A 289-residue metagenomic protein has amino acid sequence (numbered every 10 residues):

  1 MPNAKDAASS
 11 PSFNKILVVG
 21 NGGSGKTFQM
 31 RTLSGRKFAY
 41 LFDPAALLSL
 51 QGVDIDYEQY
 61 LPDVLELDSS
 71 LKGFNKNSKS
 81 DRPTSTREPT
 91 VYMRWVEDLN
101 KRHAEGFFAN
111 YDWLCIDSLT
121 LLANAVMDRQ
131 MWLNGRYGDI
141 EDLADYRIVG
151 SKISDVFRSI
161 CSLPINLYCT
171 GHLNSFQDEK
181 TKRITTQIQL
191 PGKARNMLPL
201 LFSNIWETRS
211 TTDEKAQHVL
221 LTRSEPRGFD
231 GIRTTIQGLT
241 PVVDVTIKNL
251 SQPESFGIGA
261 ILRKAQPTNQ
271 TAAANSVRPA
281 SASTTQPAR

Functional and structural regions predicted by a protein language model:
P2, D6-N110, L121, A125: Conserved P-loop
A8-S9, F28-R31, E105-G106, S159-I160 (+2 more regions): A general structural signal for short secondary-structure junctions and capping/turn motifs
P11, E214-K215, L221-R289: C-terminal regions of RecA-like/P-loop NTPase motor modules
V18-N21, Y40-D43, I116, T170-H172 (+1 more regions): Short His-Asn-centered micro-motif
S34, G52, S162, P199-L200: Short, well-ordered coil/turn elements that cap or connect secondary structure elements
R36-F38, W113, N166-L167, V219: Beta-sheet entry/capping signal
W113-M197: P-loop NTPase motor core
N166-D244: Phosphate-binding/switch region of NTP-binding enzymes
